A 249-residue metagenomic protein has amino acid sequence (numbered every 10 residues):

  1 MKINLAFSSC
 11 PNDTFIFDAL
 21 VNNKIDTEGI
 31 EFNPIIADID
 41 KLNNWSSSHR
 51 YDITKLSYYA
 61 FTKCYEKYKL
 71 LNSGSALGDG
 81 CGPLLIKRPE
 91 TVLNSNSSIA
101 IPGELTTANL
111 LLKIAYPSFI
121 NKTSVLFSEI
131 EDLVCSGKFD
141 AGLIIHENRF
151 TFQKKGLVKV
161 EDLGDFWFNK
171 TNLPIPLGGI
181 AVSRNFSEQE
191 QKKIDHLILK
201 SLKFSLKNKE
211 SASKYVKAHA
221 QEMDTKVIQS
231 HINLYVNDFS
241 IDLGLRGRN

Functional and structural regions predicted by a protein language model:
K2-N22, P83-D140, E147: Bilobed "Venus flytrap"/periplasmic-binding protein-like clamshell domains and structurally analogous long
I3-N4, K67-S75, S98: A structural signal for short loop-to-beta-strand junctions that line the ligand-binding cleft of periplasmic/secreted
N12-I16, I25-S57: Extracytoplasmic small-molecule ligand-binding "clamshell" domains of the periplasmic binding protein/Venus flytrap
N33-A37, T123-V125, E161: General small-molecule cofactor/ligand-binding pocket signal
D38-D40, H49-T62, L126-F127, I144-R149: Beta->alpha turn/N-cap motifs
L70-T91, W167-N185: Hydrophobic/proline-rich hinge and linker segments of small-molecule sensing/allosteric domains, predominantly
S128-V216: Pocket-lining segment of extracytoplasmic ligand-binding domains
K214-N249: An extracytoplasmic/periplasmic, membrane-proximal ligand-sensing/linker region
